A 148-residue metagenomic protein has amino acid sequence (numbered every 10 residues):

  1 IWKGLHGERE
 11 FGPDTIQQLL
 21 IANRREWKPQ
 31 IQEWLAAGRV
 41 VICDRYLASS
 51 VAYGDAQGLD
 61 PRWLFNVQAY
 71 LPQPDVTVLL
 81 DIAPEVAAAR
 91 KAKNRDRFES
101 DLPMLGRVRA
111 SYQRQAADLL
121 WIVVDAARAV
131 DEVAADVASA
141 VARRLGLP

Functional and structural regions predicted by a protein language model:
I1-A69, D136: ATP-dependent small-molecule kinase phosphotransfer cores that center on conserved nucleotide phosphate-binding segments
I21, L80, V123, A127: Active-site-adjacent beta-strand anchor residues
I42, V76-V78, I122-V124: Hydrophobic/aromatic beta-strand patches that form the interior of the parallel beta-sheet core in alpha/beta enzyme
R45, S50-S111: A glycine- and Lys/Arg-enriched "phosphate-lid" helix/loop adjacent to the NTP-binding pocket of small-molecule kinases
E85-P148: NTP-dependent small-molecule kinase module
